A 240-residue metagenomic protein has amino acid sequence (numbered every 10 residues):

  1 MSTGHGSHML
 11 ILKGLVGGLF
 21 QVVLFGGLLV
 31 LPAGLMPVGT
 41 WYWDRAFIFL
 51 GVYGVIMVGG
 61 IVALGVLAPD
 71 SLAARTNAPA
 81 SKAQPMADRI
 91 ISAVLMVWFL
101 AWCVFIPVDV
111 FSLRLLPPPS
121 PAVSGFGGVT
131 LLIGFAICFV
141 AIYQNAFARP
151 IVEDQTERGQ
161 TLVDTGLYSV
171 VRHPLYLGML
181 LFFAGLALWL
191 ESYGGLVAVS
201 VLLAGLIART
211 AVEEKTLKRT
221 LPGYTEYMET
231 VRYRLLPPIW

Functional and structural regions predicted by a protein language model:
M1-Y168, L177-W240: Membrane-anchoring alpha-helices and their flanking helix-loop junctions
V171: Conserved SAM-binding loop
